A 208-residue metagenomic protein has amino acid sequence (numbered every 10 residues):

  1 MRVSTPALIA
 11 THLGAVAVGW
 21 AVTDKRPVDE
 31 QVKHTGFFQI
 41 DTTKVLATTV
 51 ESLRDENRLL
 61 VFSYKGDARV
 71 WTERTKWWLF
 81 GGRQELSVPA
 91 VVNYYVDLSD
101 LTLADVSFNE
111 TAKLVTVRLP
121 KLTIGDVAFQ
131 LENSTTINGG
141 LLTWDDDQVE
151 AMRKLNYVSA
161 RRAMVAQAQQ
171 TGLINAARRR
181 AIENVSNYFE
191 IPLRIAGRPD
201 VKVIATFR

Functional and structural regions predicted by a protein language model:
R2-R208: Domain-level marker for long, solvent-exposed, non-transmembrane regions
